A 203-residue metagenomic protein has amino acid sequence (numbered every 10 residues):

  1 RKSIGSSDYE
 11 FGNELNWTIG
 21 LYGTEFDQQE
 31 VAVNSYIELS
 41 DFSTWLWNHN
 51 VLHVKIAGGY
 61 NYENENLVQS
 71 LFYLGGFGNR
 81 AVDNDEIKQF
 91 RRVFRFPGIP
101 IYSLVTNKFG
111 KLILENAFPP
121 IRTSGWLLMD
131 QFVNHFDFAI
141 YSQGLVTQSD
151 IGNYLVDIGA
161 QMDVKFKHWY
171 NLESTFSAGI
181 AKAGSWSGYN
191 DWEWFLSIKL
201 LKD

Functional and structural regions predicted by a protein language model:
R1-F132, D203: C-terminal outer-membrane beta-barrel translocator/porin domains of Gram-negative envelope proteins and their
E14-T18, V51-K55, I113, D137-Y141 (+3 more regions): Residue-level detector of the transmembrane beta-barrel scaffold of outer-membrane proteins
T18-T24, A57-N61, A117, Y141-T147 (+3 more regions): Outer-membrane beta-barrel pore domains and translocons
V31, Q69-N79, S149-Q161, L196: Solvent-exposed, glycine/polar-rich loop segments of beta-barrel outer-membrane systems
P100-V105, T147-N153, W186: Short, contiguous acidic/charged loop-to-helix segments that flank catalytic cores in large enzymes
N116, V133-I158, D163-K167: Outer-membrane beta-barrel transmembrane domain signature
R122-M129, S149-G152, Y170-S174: Extended hydrophobic-aromatic, low-complexity segments
A160, N190-D203: Outer-membrane beta-barrel "beta-signal"
